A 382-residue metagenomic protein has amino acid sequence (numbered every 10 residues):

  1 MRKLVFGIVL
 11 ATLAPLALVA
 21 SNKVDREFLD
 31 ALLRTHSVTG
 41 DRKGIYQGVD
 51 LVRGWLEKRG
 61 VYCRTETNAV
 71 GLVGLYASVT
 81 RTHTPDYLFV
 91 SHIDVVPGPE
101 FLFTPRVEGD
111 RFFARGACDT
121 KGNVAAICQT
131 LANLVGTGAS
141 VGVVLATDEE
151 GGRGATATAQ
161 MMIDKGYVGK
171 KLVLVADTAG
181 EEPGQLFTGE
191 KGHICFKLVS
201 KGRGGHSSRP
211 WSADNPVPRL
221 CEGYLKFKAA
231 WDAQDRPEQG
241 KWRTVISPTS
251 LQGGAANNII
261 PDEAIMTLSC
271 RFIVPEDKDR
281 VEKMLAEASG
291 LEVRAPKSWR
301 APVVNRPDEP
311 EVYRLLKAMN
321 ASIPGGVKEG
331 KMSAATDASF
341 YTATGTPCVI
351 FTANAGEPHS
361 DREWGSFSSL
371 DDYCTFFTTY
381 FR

Functional and structural regions predicted by a protein language model:
M1-L4: Positively charged n-region of N-terminal signal peptides that target proteins for export
G7-P15: Bacterial N-terminal signal peptides
A20-K23, E27, S37, Q47 (+5 more regions): Metal-dependent amide/peptide-bond hydrolase catalytic core, centered on the "pita-bread" metallohydrolase fold
S21-A117, L134-G138, A338: Acidic/His- and Gly-rich active-site-bordering loop/insert found across diverse amide/peptide-bond hydrolases
V90-S91, V144-A146, L174-D177, K201 (+1 more regions): Short beta-strand segments
D94-E108, L174, F187-V199, V349: Acidic-glycine-rich active-site phosphate/pyrophosphate-binding loop
R111-A126, H206: Glycine/serine-rich anion-binding loops at beta->alpha junctions that coordinate negatively charged ligand groups
T120-K191: Acidic/histidine-rich catalytic neighborhood of metal-dependent amide-processing enzymes
